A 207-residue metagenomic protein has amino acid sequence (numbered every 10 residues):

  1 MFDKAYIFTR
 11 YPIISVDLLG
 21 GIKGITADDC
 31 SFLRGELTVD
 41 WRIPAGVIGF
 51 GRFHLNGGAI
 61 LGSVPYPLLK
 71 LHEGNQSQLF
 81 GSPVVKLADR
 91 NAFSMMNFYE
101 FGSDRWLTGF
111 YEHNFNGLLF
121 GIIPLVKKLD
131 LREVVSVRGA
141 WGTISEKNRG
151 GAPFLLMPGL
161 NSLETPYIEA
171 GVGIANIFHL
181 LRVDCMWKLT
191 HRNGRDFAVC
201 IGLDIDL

Functional and structural regions predicted by a protein language model:
F2, Y6-T9, I13-L125: C-terminal outer-membrane beta-barrel translocator/porin domains of Gram-negative envelope proteins and their
D29-G35, S103-G109, L131, E164-A170 (+1 more regions): Residues that define the transmembrane beta-barrel architecture of outer-membrane proteins
L37-W41, L55-G57, G109-F115, V137-G139 (+3 more regions): Residues on the lipid-exposed face of transmembrane beta-strands in outer-membrane beta-barrel proteins
P44-I48, N116-F120, D130, A175-L181 (+1 more regions): Outer-membrane beta-barrel channels and translocator barrels
V64, K128-V172: Outer-membrane beta-barrel transmembrane domain signature
M96-G102, L156-L163, T190-R192: Short, contiguous acidic/charged loop-to-helix segments that flank catalytic cores in large enzymes
L119-P124, E146-R149, D184: Extended hydrophobic-aromatic, low-complexity segments
N161-L207: In a subset of proteins, long, contiguous C-terminal domains/tails are tracked
